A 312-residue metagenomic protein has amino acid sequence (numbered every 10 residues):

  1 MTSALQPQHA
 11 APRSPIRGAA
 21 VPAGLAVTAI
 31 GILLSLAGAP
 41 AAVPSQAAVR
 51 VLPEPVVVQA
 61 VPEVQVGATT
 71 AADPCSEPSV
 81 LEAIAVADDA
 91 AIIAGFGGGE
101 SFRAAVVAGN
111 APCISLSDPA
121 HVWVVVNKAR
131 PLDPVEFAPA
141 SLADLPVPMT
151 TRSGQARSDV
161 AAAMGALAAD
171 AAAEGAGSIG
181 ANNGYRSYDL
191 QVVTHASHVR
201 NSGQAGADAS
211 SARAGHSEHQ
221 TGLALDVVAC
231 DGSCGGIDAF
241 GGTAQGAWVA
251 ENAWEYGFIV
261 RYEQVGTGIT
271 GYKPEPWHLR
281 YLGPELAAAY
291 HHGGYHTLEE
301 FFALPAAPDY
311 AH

Functional and structural regions predicted by a protein language model:
T2-N183, Y188-H312: Extracytoplasmic cell-surface/polysaccharide-interacting catalytic and binding patches
